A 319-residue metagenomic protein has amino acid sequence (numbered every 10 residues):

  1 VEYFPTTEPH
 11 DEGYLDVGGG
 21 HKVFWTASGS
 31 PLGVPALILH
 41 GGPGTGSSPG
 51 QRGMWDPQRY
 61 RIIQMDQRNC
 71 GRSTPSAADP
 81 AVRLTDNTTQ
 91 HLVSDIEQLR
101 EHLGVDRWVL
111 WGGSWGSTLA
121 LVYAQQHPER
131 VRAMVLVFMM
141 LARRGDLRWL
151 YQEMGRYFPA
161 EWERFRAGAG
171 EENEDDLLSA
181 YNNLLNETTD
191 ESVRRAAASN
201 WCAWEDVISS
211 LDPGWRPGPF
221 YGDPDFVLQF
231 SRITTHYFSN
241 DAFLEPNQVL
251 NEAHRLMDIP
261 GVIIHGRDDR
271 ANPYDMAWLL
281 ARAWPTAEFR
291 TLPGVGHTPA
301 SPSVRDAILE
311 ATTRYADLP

Functional and structural regions predicted by a protein language model:
E2-V23, T234: N-terminal cap/lid segment of alpha/beta-hydrolase-fold proteins
V17-P75: Conserved HGGG/HGGXW glycine-rich cap/lid loop of the alpha/beta-hydrolase fold
Q90-W108: Conserved acidic catalytic loop of the alpha/beta-hydrolase fold
D106-G145: Conserved hydrolase catalytic core segment
E129-N183: A catalytic-pocket lid/entrance helix-loop region that shapes and gates access to the active site across common
E245, R270-M276: Conserved alpha/beta-hydrolase "acid-adjacent" motif
L256-M257, I263-H265: Short beta-strand/loop motif that positions the catalytic acidic residue of the alpha/beta-hydrolase fold
A287-P319: Catalytic active-site module of serine/aspartate enzymes centered on a nucleophile-bearing elbow/loop
